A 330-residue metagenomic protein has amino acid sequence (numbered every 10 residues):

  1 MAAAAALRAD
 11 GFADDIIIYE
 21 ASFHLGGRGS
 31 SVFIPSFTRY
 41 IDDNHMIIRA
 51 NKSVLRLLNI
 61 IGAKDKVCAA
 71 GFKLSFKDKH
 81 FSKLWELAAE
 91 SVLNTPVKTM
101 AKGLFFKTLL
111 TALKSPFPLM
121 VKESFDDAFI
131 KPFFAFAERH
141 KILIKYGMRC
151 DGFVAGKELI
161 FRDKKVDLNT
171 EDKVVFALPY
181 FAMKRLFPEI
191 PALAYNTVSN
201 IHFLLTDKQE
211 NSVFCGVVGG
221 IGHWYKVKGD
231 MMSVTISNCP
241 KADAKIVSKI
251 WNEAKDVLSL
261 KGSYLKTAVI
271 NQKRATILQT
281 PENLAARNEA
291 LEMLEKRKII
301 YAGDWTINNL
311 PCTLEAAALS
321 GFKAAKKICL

Functional and structural regions predicted by a protein language model:
M1-I18, A325, C329: N-terminal Rossmann-like FAD-binding beta1-loop-alpha1 element of flavoenzymes
R8-I34: Glycine-rich FAD pyrophosphate-binding loop
D14-D15, N44, G62, I142 (+2 more regions): Local beta-strand N-terminus motif with an aromatic residue
S31, Y225-L330: Conserved flavin/dinucleotide-binding core of flavoenzymes
P35-S91: Dinucleotide-binding Rossmann-like beta1-alpha1 core, especially the glycine-rich loop that anchors the ADP
A69, I144-M148, V154, F161-D163 (+2 more regions): Short loop/edge segments at beta-strand edges and connector loops that shape dinucleotide/nucleotide cofactor-binding
K73-K157, T170: Active-site/ligand-binding neighborhood in enzyme catalytic cores
D151-L258: Mid-domain catalytic core of redox enzymes that form a hydrophobic substrate pocket/lid adjacent to a catalytic redox
